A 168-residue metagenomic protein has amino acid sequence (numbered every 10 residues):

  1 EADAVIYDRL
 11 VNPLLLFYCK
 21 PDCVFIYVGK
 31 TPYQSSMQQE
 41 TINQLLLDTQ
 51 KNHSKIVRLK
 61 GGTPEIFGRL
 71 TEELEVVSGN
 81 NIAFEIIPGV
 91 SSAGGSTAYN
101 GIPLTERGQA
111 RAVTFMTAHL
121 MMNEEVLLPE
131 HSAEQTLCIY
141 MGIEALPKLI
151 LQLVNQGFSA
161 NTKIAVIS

Functional and structural regions predicted by a protein language model:
E1-I87, G95: Class I S-adenosyl-L-methionine
R9, G29, P88-V90, T117-H119 (+1 more regions): Residues at the C-termini of beta-strands that transition into short coil/loop
N12-L15, A93, N123, L146-P147: Short, well-ordered alpha-helical microsegments
L16-F17, D48, L104-E106, L128-E130 (+1 more regions): Short secondary-structure boundary/capping segments
T41, K51-I56, R69, E73-E75 (+2 more regions): A contiguous loop/helix-start segment that scaffolds small-molecule binding in enzyme catalytic cores
G61-E134: Class I SAM-dependent methyltransferase SAM-binding "motif I" and its flanking Rossmann-like core
